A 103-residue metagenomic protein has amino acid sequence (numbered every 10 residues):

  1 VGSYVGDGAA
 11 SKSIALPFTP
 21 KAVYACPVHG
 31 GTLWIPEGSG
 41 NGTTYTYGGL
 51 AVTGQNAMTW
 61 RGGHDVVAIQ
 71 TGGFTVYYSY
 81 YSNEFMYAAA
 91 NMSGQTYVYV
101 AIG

Functional and structural regions predicted by a protein language model:
V1-F18, V28-L33, G40-G42: Surface-exposed ligand/attachment interfaces on beta-rich extracellular proteins
Y4, F74, Y97-Y99: Aromatic side chains
G8-A9, L50, N56, V67 (+2 more regions): Residue-level detector of intrinsically disordered, flexible termini and proteolytic processing junctions
T19-A25, A101: Short, structured motif recognition centered on aromatic/hydrophobic residues
V28, L33, S79-S82, V98: Long compositionally biased, domain-poor regions of proteins
S39-Y81: Contiguous ligand/interfacial binding patches
S82-G103: Short, structured beta-strand segments at or near domain termini in extracellular proteins/domains
